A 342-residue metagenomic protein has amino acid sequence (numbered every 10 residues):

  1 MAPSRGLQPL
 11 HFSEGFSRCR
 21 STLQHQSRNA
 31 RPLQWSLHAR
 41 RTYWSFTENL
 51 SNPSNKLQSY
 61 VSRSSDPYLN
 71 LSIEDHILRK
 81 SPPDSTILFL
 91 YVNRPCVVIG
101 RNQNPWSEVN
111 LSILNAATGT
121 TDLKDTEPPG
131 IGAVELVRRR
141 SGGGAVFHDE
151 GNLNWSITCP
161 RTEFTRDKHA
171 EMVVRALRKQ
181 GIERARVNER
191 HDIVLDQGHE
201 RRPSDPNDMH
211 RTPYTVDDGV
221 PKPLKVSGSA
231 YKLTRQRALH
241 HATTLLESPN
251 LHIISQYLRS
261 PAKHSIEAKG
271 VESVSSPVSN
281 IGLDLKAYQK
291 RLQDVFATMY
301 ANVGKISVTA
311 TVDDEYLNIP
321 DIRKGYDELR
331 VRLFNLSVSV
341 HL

Functional and structural regions predicted by a protein language model:
A2-D167: N-terminal lobe of the biotin/lipoate ligase/transferase fold
P3-S4, H76, E171-A185, R202-L342: Long, positively charged amphipathic alpha-helical accessory segments at protein N-termini or as interdomain linkers
T86, P95-V97, L153, H191 (+3 more regions): Structural beta-strand/beta-sheet cores of well-ordered domains, especially the beta-sheet scaffolds that support
Y91-N93, G130, F147-D149, V187 (+3 more regions): A short, structural micro-pattern
I99-G100, D196, L246-E247: Short beta-strand-to-turn element immediately C-terminal to the catalytic PLP-Schiff-base lysine in fold type I
S112-P129, Q197-K222: Intrinsically disordered, low-complexity domain-flanking/linker segments in eukaryotic proteins, enriched
R139-N154, R190-G198, K225, Y231-L239 (+1 more regions): FAD-binding core of FAD-dependent oxidoreductases, characterized by glycine-rich FAD pyrophosphate-binding loops
E150-G198: Contiguous, small/hydrophobic- and glycine-enriched helical/loop subdomains that border and often "cap" functional
